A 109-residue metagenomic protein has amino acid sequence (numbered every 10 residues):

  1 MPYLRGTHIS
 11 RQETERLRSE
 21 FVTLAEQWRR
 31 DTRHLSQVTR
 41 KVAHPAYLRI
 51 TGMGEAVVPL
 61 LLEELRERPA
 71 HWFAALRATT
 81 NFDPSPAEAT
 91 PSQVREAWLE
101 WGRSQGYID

Functional and structural regions predicted by a protein language model:
M1-D109: Extended repeat-based scaffolds of very large eukaryotic assembly and lipid-transport proteins
